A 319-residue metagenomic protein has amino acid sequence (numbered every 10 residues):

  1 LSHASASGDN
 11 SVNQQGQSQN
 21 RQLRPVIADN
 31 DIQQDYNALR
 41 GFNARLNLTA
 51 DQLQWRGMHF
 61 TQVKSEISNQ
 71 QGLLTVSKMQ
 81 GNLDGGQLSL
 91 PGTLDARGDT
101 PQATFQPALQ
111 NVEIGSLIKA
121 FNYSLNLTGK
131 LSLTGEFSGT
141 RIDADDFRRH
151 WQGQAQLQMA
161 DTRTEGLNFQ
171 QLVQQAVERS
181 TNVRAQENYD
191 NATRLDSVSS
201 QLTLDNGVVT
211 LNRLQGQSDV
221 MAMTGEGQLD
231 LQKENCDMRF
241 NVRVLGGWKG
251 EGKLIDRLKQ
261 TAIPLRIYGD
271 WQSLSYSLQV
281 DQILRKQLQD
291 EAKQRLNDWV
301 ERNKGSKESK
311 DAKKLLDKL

Functional and structural regions predicted by a protein language model:
L1-A4, D145-F147: Flexible beta-edge/linker motif
H3-G72, G81-L83, T93-G98, S124-N126 (+2 more regions): Beta-propeller and related beta-repeat scaffolds in trafficking/envelope systems
L48, L90, F105-P107, G135 (+2 more regions): Membrane-embedded beta-strand positions of outer-membrane beta-barrel proteins
T49-D51, G81-N82, D95, A108-Q110 (+5 more regions): Outer-membrane beta-barrel pore domains and translocons
T61-V63, S89, A222-T224: Short, surface-exposed coil-to-beta transition loops
L74-V76, Q87-G92: Extended, hydrophobic alpha-helical segments in both membrane/secreted and soluble proteins
P101, A108-Q158: Contiguous hydrophobic, core-forming segments of folded domains
N126, K130, S138-W151, A185-L319: Extended terminal
